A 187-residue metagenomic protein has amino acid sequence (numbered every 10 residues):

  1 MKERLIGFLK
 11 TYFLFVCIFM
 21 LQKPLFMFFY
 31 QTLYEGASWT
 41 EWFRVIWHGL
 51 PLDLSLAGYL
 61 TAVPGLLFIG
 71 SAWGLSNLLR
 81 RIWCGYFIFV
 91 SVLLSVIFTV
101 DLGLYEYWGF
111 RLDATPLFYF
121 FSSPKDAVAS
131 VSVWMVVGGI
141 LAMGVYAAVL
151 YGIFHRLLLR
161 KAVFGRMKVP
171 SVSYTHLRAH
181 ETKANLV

Functional and structural regions predicted by a protein language model:
K2-F13, R80-F89: Alpha-helical transmembrane segments and their helix-start/interface "positive-inside/aromatic belt" motifs in integral
L14-L21: N-terminal signal-anchor transmembrane alpha helix
Q22-L52, W83-M143: Membrane-interfacial interhelical loops
L56-L67, I140-F154: Hydrophobic cores of alpha-helical transmembrane segments in multi-pass inner/ER membrane proteins, independent
W73-I82, R160-K168: Membrane-interface helix-boundary motifs at transmembrane edges
V145-S173: Cytosolic-side transmembrane helix boundary signature
T175-A184: Conserved small/polar residues in nucleotide/adenosyl-binding loops
